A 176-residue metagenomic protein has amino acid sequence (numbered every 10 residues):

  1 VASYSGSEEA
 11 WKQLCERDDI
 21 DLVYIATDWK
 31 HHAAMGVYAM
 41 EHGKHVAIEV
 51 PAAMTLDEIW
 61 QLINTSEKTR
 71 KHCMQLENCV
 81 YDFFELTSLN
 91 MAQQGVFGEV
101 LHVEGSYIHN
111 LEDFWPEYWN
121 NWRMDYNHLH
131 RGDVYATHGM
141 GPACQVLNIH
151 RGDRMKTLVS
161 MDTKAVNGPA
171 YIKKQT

Functional and structural regions predicted by a protein language model:
V1-H45, D57-H72: N-terminal glycine-/serine-/threonine-rich beta1-alpha1-beta2 phosphate-ribose binding loop of Rossmann-like
G6, D19, L76, F114-E117: Alpha-helical structural elements
D28-H31, A53, C79-Y81, H109: Short, solvent-exposed turn/loop segments enriched in Gly/Ser/Thr/Pro and often Arg
V50: Short basic (Lys/Arg) and small-residue
T69-H72, C79-T176: Predominantly a Rossmann-like dinucleotide-binding segment in NAD(P)-dependent oxidoreductases
